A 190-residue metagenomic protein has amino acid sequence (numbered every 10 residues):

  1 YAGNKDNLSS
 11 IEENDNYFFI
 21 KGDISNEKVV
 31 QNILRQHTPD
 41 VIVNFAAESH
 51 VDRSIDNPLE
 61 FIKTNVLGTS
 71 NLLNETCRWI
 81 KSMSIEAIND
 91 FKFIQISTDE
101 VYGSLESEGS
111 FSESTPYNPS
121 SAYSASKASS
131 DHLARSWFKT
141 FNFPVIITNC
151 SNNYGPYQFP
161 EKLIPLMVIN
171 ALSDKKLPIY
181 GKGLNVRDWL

Functional and structural regions predicted by a protein language model:
Y1-N153, S173: N-terminal Rossmann-like NAD(P)+-binding domain of SDR-like oxidoreductases, especially those catalyzing
V66, N185-V186: Donor nucleotide-sugar recognition loop
A128, N153-L166, S173-K175, I179-L184: Glycine/proline-rich active-site loop of Rossmann-fold NAD(P)-dependent oxidoreductases
D188-L190: A conserved structural motif in NAD(P)-dependent oxidoreductases
